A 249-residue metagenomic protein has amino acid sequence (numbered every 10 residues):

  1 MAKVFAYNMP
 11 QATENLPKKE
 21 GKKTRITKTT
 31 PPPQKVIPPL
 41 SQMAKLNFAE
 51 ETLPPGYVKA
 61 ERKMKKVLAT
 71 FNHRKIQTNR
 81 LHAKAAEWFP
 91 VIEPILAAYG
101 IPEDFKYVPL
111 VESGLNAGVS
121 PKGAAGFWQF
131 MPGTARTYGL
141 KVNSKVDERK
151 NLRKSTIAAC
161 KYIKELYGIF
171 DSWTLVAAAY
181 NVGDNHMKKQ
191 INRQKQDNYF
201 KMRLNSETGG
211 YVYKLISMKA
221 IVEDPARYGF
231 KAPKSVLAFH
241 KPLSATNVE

Functional and structural regions predicted by a protein language model:
M1-Y99, F230, K234: An acidic, Gly/Ser/Thr/Pro-rich helix-cap/linker signature
T27-F71, G126-Q129, G133, N143 (+2 more regions): Catalytic and substrate-binding regions of cell-wall glycan-acting enzymes that process beta-1,4-linked
L81-H82, K145-T156, M202: Active-site metal-coordination segments of metallo-dependent hydrolases
A83, P90, P94, K106 (+3 more regions): Solvent-exposed, polar/charged alpha-helical surfaces in well-ordered, non-transmembrane soluble domains, broadly
I101-N116, V176-N181: Short, functionally critical alpha-helical segments immediately adjacent to catalytic or ligand/cofactor-binding
G123-S144, T156-A159, I163: Substrate-binding/active-site groove segments that recognize and process beta-1,4-linked N-acetyl-hexosamine
S172-W173: Short loop-to-helix capping motifs
R227-E249: Low-complexity, Gly/Ser/Thr/Pro-rich intrinsically disordered linker/tail segments
